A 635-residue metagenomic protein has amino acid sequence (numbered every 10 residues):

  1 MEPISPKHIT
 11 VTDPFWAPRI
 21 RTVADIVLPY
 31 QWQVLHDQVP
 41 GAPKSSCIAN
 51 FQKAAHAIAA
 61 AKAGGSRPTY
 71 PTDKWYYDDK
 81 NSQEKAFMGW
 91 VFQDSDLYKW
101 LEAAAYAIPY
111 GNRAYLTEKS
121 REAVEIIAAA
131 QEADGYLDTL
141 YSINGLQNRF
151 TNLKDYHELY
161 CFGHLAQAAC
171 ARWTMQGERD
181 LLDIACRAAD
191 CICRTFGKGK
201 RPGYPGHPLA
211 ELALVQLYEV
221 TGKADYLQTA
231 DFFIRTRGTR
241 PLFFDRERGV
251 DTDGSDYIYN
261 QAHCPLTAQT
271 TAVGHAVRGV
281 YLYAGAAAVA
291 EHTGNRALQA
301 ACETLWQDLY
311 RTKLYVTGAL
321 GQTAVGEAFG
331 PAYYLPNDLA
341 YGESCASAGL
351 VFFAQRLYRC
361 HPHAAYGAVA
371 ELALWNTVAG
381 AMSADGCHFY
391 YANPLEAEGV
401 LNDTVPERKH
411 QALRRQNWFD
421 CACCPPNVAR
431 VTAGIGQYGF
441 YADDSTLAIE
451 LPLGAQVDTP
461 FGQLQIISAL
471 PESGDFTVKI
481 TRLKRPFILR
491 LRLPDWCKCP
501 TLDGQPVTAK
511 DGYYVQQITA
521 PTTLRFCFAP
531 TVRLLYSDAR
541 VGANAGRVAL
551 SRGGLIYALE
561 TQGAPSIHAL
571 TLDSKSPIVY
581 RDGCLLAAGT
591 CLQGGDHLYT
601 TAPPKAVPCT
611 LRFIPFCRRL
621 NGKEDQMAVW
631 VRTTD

Functional and structural regions predicted by a protein language model:
M1-D96, R121-Y141: Low-complexity, Ser/Thr/Pro/Gly-enriched N-terminal "stalk/linker" regions
H8, A230, C302, A368-N376 (+3 more regions): C-terminal beta-rich recognition modules with glycine/proline-rich loops and embedded aromatic residues
D13, I20, A24, W32 (+11 more regions): Hydrophobic core segments within long, regular secondary-structure runs in both alpha- and beta-rich folds
W16, L101-A114, G163-E178, E211-G222 (+5 more regions): Well-ordered alpha-helical scaffold segments within catalytic/enzyme domains
A60-G64, K80-L97, N148-C161, R194-H207 (+4 more regions): Solvent-exposed loop and edge beta-strand segments that line ligand/cofactor-binding and catalytic clefts
N144-V220: A conserved hydrophobic secondary-structure block that centers on an alpha-helix together with its immediately flanking
E291-T312, L335-C387: Catalytic-core region of carbohydrate-active enzymes that cleave or remodel glycosidic bonds
C497-Q517, V532-R540: Solvent-exposed beta-strand/loop surfaces of large extracellular or lumenal domains
